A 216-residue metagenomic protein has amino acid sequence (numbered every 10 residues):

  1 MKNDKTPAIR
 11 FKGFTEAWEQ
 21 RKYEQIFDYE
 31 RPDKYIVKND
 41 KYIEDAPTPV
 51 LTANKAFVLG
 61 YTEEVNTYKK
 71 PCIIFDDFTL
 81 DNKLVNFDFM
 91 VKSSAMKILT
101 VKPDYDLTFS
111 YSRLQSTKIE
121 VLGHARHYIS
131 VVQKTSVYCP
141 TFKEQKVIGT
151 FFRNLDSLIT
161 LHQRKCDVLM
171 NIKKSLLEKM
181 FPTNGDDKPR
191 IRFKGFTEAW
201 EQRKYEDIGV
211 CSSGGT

Functional and structural regions predicted by a protein language model:
M1-K2, G123-H127, F181-T183: Short helix-capping and inter-helix turn/linker motifs at the boundaries of alpha-helical repeat units
K2-K34, D45-P47, F151-L176, N184-G215: Conserved aromatic/hydrophobic "specificity hotspots" at molecular recognition or selectivity sites
E24-C139, E206-T216: DNA target-recognition domains and sequence-specific DNA-contacting regions of bacterial/archaeal
I98, P103, V132, F151 (+2 more regions): A periodicity- and composition-biased signal for non-globular, repetitive helical segments
S110, L176-L177: Generic structural signal of hydrophobic/aromatic residues within well-ordered alpha-helices of folded domains
